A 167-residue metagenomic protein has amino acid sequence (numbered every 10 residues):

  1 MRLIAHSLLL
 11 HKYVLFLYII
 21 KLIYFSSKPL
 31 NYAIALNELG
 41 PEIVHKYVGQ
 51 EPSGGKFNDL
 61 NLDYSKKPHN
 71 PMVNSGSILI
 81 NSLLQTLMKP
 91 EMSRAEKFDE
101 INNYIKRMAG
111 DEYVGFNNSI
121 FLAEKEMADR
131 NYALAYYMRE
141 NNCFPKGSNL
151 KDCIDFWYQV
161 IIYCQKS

Functional and structural regions predicted by a protein language model:
M1, Y18-I20, D59: Contiguous, well-folded functional domains in the mature portion of proteins
M1-L15: A short, well-structured edge-of-sheet supersecondary motif
L10, I23-E42: Active-site SXXK
L15-K21, D155-Y158: Short helix/strand-bridging catalytic loops that position acidic/His residues to coordinate divalent metals and engage
L17-L22, S26-S27, K46-Q50: "Short basic amphipathic alpha-helical interaction patches in structured regions
N31-L36, I80-L84, M138, S167: Buried hydrophobic packing segments
P41, H45-F156: Active-site-adjacent helix/loop patches that line small-molecule binding or acyl-intermediate pockets
W157-S167: Long, repeat-rich segments with strong aromatic
